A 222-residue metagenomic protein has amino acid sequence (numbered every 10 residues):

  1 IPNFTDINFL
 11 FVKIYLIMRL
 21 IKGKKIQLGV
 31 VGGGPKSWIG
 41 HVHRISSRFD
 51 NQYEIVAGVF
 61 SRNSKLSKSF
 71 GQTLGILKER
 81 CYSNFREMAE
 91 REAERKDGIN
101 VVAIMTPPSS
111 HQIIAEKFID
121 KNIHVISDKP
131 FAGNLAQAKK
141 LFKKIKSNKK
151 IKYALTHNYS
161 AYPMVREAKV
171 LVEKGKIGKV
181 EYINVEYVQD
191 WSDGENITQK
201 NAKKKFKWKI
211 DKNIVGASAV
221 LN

Functional and structural regions predicted by a protein language model:
I1-I17: N-terminal amphipathic/basic-hydrophobic helices that include classical n-h-c signal peptides and signal-anchor
M18-I76: N-terminal Rossmann-like dinucleotide-binding module
K24-I26, I151, E181: Nucleotide donor/acceptor-binding cores
I55, K78, G98-I99, I177-V180: Local beta-strand N-terminus motif with an aromatic residue
G58, V102, I183: Receiver (REC) domain switch-region micro-motif
R80-I99: A structured beta-alpha segment of the ubiquitous adenosine-cofactor-binding alpha/beta core
D97, V101, P107-S160, G175: Beta-strand-loop-alpha-helix segment that lines the small-molecule cofactor/substrate pocket of alpha/beta enzymes
Y159-N222: Predominantly a Rossmann-like dinucleotide-binding segment in NAD(P)-dependent oxidoreductases
